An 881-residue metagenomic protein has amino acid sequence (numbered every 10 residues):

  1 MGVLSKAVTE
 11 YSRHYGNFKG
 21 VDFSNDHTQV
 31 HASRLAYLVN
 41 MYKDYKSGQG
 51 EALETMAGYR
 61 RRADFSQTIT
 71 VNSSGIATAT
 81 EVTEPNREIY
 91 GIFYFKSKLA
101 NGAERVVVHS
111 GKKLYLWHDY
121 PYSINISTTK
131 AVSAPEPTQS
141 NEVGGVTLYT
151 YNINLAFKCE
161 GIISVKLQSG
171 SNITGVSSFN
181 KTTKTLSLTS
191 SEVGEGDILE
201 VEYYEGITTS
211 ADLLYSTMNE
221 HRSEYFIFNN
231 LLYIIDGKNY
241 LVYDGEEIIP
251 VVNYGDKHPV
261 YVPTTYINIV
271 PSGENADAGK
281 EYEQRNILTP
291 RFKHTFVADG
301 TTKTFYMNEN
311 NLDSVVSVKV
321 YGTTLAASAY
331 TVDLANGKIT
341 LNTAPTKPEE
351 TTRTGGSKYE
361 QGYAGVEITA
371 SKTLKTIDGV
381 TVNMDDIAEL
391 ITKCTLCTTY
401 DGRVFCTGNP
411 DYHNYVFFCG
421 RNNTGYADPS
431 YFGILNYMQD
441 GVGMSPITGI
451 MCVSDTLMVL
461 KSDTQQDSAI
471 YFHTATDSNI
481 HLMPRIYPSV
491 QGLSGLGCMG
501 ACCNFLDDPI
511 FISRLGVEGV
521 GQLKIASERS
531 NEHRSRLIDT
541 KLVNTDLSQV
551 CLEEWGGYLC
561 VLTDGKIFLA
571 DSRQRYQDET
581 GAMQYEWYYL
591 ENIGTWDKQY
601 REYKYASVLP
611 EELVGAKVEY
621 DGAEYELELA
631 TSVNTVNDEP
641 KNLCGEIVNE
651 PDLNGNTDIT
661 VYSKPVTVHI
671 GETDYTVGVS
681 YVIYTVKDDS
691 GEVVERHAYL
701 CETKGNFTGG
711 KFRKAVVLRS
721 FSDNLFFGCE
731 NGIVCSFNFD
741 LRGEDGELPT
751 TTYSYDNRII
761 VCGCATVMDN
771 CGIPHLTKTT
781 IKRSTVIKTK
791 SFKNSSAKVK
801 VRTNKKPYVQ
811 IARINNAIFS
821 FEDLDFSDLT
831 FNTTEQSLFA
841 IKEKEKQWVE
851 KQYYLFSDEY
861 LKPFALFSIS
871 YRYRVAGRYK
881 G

Functional and structural regions predicted by a protein language model:
M1-A77, L199, Y204, V252-R291 (+7 more regions): Sequence/structural signature of beta-propeller modules and their immediately flanking N-terminal secretory/stalk
G2-N125, Y215-I227, S494-G497, D507-D508 (+4 more regions): Beta-sheet repeat architectures centered on beta-propellers
P85, D386-G516, V520-E553, L590: Beta-propeller and closely related beta-pinwheel folds
G111, G237, N409, S462 (+3 more regions): Short loop/turn segments immediately following the C-termini of beta-strands
Y120-T182, L188, E192, Y203-I207 (+5 more regions): Extended beta-strand solenoid/passenger and fiber regions
F157-C159, T185-E220, T340-A388, Y620 (+5 more regions): Small/polar beta-strand repeat architecture
S223-Y266: Hydrophobic or amphipathic alpha-helical targeting/insertion segments
